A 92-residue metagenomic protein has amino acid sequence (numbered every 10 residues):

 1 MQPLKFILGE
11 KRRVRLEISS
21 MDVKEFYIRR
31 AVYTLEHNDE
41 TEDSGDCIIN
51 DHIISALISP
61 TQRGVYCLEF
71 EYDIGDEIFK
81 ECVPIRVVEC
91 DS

Functional and structural regions predicted by a protein language model:
M1-S92: Contiguous segments within soluble domain cores/interaction surfaces
